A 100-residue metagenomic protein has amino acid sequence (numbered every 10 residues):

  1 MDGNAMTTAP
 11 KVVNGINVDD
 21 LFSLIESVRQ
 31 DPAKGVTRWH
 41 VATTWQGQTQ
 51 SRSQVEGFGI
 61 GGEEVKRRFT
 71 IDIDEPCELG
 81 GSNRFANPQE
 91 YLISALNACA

Functional and structural regions predicted by a protein language model:
D2-S94: Extended beta-strand/beta-hairpin segments
C99-A100: Alpha-helical metal-binding/catalytic segments enriched in His/Glu/Asp
